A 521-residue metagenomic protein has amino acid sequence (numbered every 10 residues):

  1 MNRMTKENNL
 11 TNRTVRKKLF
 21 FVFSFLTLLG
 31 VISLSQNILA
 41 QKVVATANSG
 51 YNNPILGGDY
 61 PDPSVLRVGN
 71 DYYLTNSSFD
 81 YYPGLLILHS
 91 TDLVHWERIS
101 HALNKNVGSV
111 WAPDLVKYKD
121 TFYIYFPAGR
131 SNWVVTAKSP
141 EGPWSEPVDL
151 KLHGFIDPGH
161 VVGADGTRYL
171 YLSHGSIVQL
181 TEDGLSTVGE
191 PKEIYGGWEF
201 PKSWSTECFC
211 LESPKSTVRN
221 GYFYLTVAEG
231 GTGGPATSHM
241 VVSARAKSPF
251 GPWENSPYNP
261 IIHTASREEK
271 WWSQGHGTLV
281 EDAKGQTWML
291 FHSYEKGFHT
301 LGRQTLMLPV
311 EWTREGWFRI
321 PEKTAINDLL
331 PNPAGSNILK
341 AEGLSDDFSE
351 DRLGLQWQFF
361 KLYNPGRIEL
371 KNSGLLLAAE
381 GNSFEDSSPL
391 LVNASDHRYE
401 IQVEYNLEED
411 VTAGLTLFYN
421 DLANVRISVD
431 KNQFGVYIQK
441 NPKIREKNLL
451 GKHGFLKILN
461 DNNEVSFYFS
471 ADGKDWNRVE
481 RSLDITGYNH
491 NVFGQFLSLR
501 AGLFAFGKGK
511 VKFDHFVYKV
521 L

Functional and structural regions predicted by a protein language model:
M1-R16: N-terminal secretory signal peptides that target proteins for export/translocation
L10-T11, L29, I55: Generic alpha-helical structural signal
V22-S33: Bacterial N-terminal signal peptides
I38-L521: Carbohydrate-active catalytic/glycan-binding domains of CAZyme proteins, especially the secreted or lumenal ectodomains
